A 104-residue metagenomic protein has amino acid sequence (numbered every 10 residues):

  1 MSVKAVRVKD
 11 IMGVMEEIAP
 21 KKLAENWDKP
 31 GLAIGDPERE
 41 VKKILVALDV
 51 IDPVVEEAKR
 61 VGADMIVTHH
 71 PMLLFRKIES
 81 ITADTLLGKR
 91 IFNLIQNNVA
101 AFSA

Functional and structural regions predicted by a protein language model:
M1-A104: Hydrophobic structural segments
